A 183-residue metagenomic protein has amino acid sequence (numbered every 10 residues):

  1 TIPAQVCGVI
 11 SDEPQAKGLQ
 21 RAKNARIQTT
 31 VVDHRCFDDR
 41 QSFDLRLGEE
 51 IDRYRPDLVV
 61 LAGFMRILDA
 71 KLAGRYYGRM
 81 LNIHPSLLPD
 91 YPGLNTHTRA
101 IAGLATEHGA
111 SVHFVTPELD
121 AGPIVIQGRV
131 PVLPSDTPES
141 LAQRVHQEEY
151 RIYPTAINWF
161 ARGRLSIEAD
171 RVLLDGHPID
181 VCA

Functional and structural regions predicted by a protein language model:
T1-K17, R21: N-terminal Rossmann-like dinucleotide-binding module
D12, L58, A62-D175: Donor/substrate-binding cores of folate-linked one-carbon enzymes
A16-K17, D38, R66-I67: Short alpha-helical
A25-R26, Y76: Short, structured coil segments at secondary-structure junctions
T30-R35: Short beta->alpha connector loops at strand-helix junctions that form conserved, small/polar/Pro-enriched
S42-G48: Charged helix-capping and loop-helix junction motifs
E50-P56: Glycine-rich phosphate-binding loop signature in dinucleotide/nucleotide-binding domains
